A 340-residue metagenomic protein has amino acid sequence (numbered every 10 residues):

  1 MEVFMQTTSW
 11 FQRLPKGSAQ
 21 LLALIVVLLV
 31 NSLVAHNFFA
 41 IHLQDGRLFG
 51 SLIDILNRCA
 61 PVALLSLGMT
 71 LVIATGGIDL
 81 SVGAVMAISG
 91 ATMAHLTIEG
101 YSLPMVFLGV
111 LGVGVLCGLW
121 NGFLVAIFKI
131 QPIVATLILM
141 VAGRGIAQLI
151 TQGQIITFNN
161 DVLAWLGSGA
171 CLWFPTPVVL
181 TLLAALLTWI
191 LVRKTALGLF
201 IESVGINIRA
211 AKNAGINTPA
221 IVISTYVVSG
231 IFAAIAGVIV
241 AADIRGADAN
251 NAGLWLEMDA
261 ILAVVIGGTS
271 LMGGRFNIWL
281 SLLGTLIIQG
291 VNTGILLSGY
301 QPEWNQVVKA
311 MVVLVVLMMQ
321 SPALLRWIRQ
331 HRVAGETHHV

Functional and structural regions predicted by a protein language model:
M1-L33, L186, I206-R209, N213-A220 (+2 more regions): Cytosolic-side transmembrane-helix boundaries in multi-pass membrane proteins
Q6-P15, T75-I78, I98, V113-F158 (+4 more regions): Short loop segments and helix-boundary regions at transmembrane helix junctions of multi-pass inner-membrane proteins
Q12, H42, F128, P132-T195 (+3 more regions): Transmembrane helix-bundle core of multi-pass membrane transporters and related energy-transducing complexes
K16-G17, L103, P132-V134, W173-T181 (+4 more regions): Loop-to-transmembrane alpha-helix initiation sites
N31-S32, L48-E99, F123-I130, V264-I278 (+1 more regions): Single transmembrane alpha-helix segments in multi-pass membrane proteins
N37-D54, A147-I150, V192-G198, Y226-A263: Inter-helical junctions in multi-pass inner-membrane proteins, predominant in energy-converting antiporter-like
S102-V110, L116-N121, V125, L172-D248: Helix-loop-helix "hairpin" substructures at the membrane interface of multi-pass membrane proteins
A233, I244, D248-A310: Transmembrane alpha-helical segments in multi-pass inner-membrane proteins
